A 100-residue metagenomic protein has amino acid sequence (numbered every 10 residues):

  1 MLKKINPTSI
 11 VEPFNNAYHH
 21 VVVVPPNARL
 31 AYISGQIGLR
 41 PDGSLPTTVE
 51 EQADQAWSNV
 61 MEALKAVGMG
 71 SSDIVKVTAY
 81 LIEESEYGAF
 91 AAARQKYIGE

Functional and structural regions predicted by a protein language model:
M1-S58, E62-V75, L81-E100: N-terminal presequence-like segments and the immediate start of the first folded domain
